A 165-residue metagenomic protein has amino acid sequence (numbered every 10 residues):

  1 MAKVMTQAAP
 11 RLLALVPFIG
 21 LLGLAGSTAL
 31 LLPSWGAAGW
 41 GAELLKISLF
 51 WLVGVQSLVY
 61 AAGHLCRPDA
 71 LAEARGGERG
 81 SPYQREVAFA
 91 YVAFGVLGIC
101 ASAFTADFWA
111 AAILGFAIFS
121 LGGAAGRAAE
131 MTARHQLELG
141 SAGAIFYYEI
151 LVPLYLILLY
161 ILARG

Functional and structural regions predicted by a protein language model:
P10-L13, G140-V152: Individual transmembrane alpha-helices with interfacial aromatic-anchor signatures
L30-E43, L71-R75: Membrane-interface helix termini and inter-helical loops of multi-pass transporters
G41-S57, A106-F116: Alpha-helical transmembrane segments
K46-V53, G77-Y91: A loop-to-helix transmembrane entry motif
A61-P82: Membrane-helix interface/capping segments
Y83-D107: C-terminal halves and exits of single transmembrane alpha-helices
S120-H135: Transmembrane alpha-helical segments of integral membrane proteins
I157-G165: Juxtamembrane boundary at the C-terminal end of a transmembrane helix
